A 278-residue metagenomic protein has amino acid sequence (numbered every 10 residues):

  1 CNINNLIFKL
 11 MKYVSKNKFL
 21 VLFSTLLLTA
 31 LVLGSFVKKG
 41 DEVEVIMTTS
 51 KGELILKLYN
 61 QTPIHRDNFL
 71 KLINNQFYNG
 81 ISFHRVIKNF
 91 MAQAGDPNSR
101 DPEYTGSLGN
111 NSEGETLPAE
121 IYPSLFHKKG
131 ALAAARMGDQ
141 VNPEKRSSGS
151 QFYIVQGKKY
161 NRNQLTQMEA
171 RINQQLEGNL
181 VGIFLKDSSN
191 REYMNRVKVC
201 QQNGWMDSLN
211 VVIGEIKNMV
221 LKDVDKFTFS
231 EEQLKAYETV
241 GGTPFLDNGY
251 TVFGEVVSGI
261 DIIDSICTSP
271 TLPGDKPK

Functional and structural regions predicted by a protein language model:
C1-D41: Bacterial Sec-dependent N-terminal signal peptides
Y13-S15, L31-K278: Cyclophilin-like peptidyl-prolyl cis-trans isomerases
